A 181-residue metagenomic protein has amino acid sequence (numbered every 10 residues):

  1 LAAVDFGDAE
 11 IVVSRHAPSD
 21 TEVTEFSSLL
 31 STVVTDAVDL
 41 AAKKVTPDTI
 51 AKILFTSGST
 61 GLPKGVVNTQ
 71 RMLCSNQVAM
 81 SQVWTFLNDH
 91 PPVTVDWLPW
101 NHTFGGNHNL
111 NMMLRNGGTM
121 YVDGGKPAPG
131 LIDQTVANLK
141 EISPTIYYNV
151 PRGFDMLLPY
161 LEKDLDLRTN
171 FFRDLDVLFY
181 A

Functional and structural regions predicted by a protein language model:
A2-T49: Nucleotide 5′-phosphate-binding alpha/beta core
A3-E22, H90, N116, G125-A181: Conserved adenylate-forming
L30-V33, L98, G124-P127: Short, flexible loop segments at the rims of nucleotide/cofactor-binding pockets, characterized by
V33, A37-D48, I53-L98, T169: Conserved adenylate-forming
I53, N109-L110, T135: Short, hydrophobic alpha-helical packing/hinge segments within bilobed ligand-binding/sensory domains
S57-T60, N101-F104, P127: Active-site segment of SDR-like NAD(P)-dependent oxidoreductases
W84-G124, N149, V177-Y180: Conserved AMP-binding loop of ANL adenylate-forming enzymes
